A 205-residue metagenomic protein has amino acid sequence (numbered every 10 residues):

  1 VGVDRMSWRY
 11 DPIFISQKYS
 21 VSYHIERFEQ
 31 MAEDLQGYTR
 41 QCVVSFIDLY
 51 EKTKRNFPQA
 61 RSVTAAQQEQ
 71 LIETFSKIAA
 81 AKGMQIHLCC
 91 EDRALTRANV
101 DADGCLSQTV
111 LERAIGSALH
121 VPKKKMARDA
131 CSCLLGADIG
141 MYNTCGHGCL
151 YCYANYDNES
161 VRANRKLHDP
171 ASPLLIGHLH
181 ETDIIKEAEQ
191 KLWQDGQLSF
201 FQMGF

Functional and structural regions predicted by a protein language model:
V1-T74: Conserved AdoMet/S-adenosylmethionine-binding subsite of the radical SAM
P12-F14, N143, L179: Short, flexible loop/turn elements at secondary-structure junctions
Y38, A81-K82, G148: Structured helix-beta-strand junction loops
N56-Q59, V100-Q108, E189-L192: Short, surface-exposed amphipathic charged segments that create phosphate/polyanion-binding patches used for binding
A66-S132: A C-terminal junction/extension of Radical SAM enzymes
D129, A137-D157: Local cysteine-cluster metal-coordination motifs and their immediate loop/turn environment, predominantly Fe-S cluster
L134-G136, H147, P170-S172: Active-site lining segments that contact anionic ligands and/or coordinate catalytic metals
N158, R162-M203: Short Fe-S-cluster ligation motifs
